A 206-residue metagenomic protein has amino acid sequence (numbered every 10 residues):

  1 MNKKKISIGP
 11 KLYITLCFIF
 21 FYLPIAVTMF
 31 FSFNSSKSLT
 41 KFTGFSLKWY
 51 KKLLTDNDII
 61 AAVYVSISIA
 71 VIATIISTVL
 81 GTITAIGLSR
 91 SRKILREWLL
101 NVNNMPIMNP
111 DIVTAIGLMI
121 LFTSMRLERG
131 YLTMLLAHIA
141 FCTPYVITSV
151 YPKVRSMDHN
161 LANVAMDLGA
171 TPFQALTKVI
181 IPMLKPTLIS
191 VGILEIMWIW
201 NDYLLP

Functional and structural regions predicted by a protein language model:
M1-S7, V71-N103, I120, H159 (+1 more regions): Transmembrane-helix boundary motif in ABC transporter permease subunits
M1-V27: N-terminal signal-anchor/first transmembrane alpha helix
I8, R90-L99, L127-L132, P172 (+1 more regions): Membrane-helix interface segments
L23-N57, L205: Short membrane-interfacial helix/loop motifs at transmembrane-helix boundaries
S38-L39, L47, I112-F141, F173 (+1 more regions): Membrane-interfacial helix termini and adjacent extracytoplasmic/periplasmic loops of multi-pass transporters
I60, Y64, S68-L80, T84 (+5 more regions): Hydrophobic alpha-helical transmembrane segments of multipass integral membrane proteins, especially permease/channel
V63, L88, M105, N160-L168: Short hydrophobic faces within alpha-helices
Y131-D167, Q174-I180, V191-E195: Membrane-cytosol interface at the C-terminal ends of specific transmembrane alpha-helices in multi-pass membrane
